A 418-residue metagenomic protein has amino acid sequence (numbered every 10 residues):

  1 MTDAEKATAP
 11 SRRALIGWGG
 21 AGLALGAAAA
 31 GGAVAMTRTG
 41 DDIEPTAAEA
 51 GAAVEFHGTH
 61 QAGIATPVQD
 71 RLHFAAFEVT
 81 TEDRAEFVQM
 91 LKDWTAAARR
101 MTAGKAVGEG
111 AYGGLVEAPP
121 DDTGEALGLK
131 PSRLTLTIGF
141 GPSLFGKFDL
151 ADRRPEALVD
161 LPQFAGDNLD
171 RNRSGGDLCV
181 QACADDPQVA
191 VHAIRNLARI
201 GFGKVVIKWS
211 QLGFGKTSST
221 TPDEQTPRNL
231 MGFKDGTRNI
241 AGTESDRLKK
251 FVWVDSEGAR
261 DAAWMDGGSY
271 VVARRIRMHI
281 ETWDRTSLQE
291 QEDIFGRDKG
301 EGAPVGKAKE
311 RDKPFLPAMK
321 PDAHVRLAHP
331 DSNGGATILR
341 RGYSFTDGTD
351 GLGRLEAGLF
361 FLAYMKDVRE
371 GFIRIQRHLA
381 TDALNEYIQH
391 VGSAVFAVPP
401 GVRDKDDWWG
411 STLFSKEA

Functional and structural regions predicted by a protein language model:
M1-S11: N-terminal secretory signal peptides
A14-A35, G40-A418: Long, histidine/aromatic-enriched segments associated with O2/redox biology
